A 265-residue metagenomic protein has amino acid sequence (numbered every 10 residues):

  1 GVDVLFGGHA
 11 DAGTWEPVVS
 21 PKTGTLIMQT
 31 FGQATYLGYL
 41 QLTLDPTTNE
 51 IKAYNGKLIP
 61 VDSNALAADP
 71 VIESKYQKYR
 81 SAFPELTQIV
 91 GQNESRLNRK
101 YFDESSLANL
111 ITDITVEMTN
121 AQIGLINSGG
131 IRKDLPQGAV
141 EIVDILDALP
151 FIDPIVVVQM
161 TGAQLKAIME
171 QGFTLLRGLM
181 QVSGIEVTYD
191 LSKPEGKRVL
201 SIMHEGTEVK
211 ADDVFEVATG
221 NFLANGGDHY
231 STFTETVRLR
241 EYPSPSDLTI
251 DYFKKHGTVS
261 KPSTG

Functional and structural regions predicted by a protein language model:
G1-E85, G172-Q181, T188-S192, I202: Active-site-adjacent helix-turn-beta-strand microarchitecture at beta-sheet edges that either contains or buttresses
K22-T25, E94-L97, M169: Short Pro/Gly-enriched beta-strand edge/turn motifs at strand-loop
T25, N109-G265: Feature captures C-terminal
A34, N64, R99, D103-L107 (+2 more regions): Extracytoplasmic/periplasmic, Sec-exported soluble proteins
Q41-T43, Q92, Q159: Generic structural detector for well-ordered beta-strands
A53, L58, S74, P84 (+5 more regions): Hydrophobic transmembrane signal anchors and adjacent membrane-proximal interface regions, especially in viral
P60, L66-V140, L146: Hard-cation-handling environments
